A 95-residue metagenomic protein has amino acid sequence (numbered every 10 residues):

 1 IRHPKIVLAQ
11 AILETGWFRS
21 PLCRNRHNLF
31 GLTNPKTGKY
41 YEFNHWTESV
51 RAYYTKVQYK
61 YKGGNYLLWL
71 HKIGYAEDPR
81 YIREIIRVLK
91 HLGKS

Functional and structural regions predicted by a protein language model:
I1-S95: Catalytic cores of secreted/periplasmic lytic hydrolases that degrade extracellular macromolecules
